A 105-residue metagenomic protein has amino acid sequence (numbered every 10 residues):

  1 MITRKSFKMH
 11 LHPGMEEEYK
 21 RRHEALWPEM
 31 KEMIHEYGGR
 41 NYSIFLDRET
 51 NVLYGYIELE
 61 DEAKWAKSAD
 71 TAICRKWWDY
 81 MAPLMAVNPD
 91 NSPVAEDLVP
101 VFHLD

Functional and structural regions predicted by a protein language model:
M1-T3, L104-D105: Basic/polar N-terminal segments that are highly enriched at the extreme N-terminus, encompassing both cleavable
R4-H10: Active-site-flanking beta-strand signature of metal-NTP-handling nucleotidyl enzymes and homologous cyclase-like
L11-P13, D61: Beta-strand elements of well-folded, non-transmembrane domains
M15-R40: Short amphipathic alpha-helical segments
E16, L53, K64-A66: Intrinsically disordered, low-complexity acidic/polar segments
K31-Y54, E58-E60: Short, glycine- and small/hydrophobic-rich beta-strand elements in well-ordered beta-sheets
M33, Y37, L59-E96: An amphipathic, aromatic/His-enriched active-site/gating alpha helix that lines ligand/cofactor pockets
V94-D105: Charged phosphate-binding loop/patch that engages nucleotide di/tri-phosphates or the phosphate backbone of nucleic
